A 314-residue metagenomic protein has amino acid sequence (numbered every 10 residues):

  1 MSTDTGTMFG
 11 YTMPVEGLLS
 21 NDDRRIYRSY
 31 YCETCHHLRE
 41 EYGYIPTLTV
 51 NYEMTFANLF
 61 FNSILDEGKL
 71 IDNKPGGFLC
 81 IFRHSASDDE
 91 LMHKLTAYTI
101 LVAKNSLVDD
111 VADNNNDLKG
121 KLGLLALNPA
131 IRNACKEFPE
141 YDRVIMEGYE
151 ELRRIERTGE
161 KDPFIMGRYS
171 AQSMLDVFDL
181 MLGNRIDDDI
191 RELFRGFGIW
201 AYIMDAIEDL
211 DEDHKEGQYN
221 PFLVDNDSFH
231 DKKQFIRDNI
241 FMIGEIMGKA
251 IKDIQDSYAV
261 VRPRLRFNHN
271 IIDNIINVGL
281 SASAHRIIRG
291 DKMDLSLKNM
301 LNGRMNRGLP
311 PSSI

Functional and structural regions predicted by a protein language model:
M1-Q172, D176-E192, I199, I203-G248 (+6 more regions): Acidic catalytic motifs of isoprenoid enzymes
S296-G308, S313-I314: Eukaryotic, compositionally biased intrinsically disordered regions
